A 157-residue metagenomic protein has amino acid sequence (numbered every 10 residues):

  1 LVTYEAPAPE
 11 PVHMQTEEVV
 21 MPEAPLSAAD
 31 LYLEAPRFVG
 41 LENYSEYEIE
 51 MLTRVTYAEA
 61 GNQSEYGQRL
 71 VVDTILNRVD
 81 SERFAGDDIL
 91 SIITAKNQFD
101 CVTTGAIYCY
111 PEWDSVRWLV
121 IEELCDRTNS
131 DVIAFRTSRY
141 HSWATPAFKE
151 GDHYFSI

Functional and structural regions predicted by a protein language model:
L1-T16: Gram-positive cell-envelope targeting signals
V19: Alpha-helical and His/Cys-centered functional microenvironments
P22-I157: Bacterial extracytoplasmic/cell-wall-associated proteins, especially those involved in peptidoglycan
